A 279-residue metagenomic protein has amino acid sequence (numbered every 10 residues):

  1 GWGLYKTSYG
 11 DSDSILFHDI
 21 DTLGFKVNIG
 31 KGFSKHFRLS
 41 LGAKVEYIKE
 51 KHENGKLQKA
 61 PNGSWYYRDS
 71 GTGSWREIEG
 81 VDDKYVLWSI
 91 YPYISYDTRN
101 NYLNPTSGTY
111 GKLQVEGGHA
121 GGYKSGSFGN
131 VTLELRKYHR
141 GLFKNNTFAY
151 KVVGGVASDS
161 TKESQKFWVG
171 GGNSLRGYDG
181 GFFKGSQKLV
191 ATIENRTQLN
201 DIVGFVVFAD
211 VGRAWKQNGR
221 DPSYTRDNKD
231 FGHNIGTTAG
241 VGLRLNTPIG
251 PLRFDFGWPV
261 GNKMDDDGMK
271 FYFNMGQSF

Functional and structural regions predicted by a protein language model:
G1-S89, G181-S186, P251, G257 (+1 more regions): Gram-negative/organellar outer-membrane beta-barrel architecture
L23, P92, T132-L133: Short, hydrophobic/amphipathic alpha-helical packing segments that form internal helix faces or helix-helix interfaces
K31-H36, Y96-P105, H139-K144: Secondary-structure boundary elements
F33-Y47, S95-Y96, T109-G117, S127 (+1 more regions): Face-selective signature of the C-terminal outer-membrane beta-barrel domain
S40, Y102-N104, Y123-K124: Short helix/loop capping segments that flank catalytic or ligand/cofactor-binding pockets
Y47-E53, Y102-N104, S158-S164: Proline-centered turn/helix-capping motifs that create local helix->coil transitions or kinks
R68-T106, G172, A214, N218 (+3 more regions): Outer-membrane beta-barrel initiation region
S107-F279: C-terminal transmembrane beta-barrel domains of outer membrane proteins
